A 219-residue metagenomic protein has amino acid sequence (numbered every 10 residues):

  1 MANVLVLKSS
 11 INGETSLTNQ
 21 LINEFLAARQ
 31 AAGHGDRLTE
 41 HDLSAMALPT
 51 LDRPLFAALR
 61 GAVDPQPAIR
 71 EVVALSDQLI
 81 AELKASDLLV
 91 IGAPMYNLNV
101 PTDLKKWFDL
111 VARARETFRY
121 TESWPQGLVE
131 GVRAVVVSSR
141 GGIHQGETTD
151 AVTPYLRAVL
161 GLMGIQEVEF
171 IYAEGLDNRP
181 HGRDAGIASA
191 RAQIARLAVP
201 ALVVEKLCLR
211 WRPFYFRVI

Functional and structural regions predicted by a protein language model:
M1-A93, N99-D109, R113, A192-F216: N-terminal beta1-alpha1-beta2 submodule of the flavodoxin-like/Rossmannoid cofactor-binding fold
N3, R37, V132-R133, E167: Residues at the starts of beta-strands that form the adenosine-phosphate
S9, S139, A173: Cofactor-binding loop segments of dinucleotide-utilizing enzymes, especially the Rossmann-like FAD- and NAD(P)+-binding
I11-G13, G141-H144, D177: Short histidine/acidic/glycine/proline-rich micro-motifs that form metal- and phosphate-coordinating active-site loops
E82-D87, V132, M163-V168: A structural motif corresponding to the C-terminal end of an alpha-helix and its immediate exit/capping segment
V111-T117, V159: Gly/Ser/Thr-rich active-site loops/lids in small-molecule metabolic enzymes that frequently grip phosphoryl groups
Y120-M163: Short, glycine-/small-residue-rich phosphate/pyrophosphate-handling segment
G146-W211, Y215-I219: Glycine-rich phosphate/pyrophosphate-binding loop and the adjoining helix
